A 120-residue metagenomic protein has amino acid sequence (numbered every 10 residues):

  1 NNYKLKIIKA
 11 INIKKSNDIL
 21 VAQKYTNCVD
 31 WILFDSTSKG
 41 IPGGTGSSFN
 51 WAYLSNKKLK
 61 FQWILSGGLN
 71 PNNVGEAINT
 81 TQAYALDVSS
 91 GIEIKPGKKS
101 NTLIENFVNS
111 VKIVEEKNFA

Functional and structural regions predicted by a protein language model:
N1-L65, L69-N73: Conserved anion-binding
Y25-T26, T80-Q82: Alpha-helix termination/capping residues and helix-transition junctions
I32, V88, F107: Residue-level signal for inorganic ion chemistry
T37-I41, T81-I104: Glycine-rich phosphate-binding active-site loops on the catalytic face of alpha/beta enzymes
E76, L103-N106, S110: Alpha-helical elements of Rossmann-like donor-binding domains used by nucleotide-donor carbohydrate transfer enzymes
K112-A120: Generic C-terminal helix-cap and adjacent flexible tail
